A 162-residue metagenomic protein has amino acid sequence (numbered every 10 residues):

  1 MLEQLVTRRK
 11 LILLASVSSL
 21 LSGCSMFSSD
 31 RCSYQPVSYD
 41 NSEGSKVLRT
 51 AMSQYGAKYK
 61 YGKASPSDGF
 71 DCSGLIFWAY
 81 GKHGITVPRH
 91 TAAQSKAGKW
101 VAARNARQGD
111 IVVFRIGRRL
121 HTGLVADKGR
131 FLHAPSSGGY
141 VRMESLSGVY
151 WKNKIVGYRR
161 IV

Functional and structural regions predicted by a protein language model:
M1-G23: N-terminal secretory signal peptides and thylakoid transit peptides that target proteins across membranes
R8-R9, P88-T91, R160: Short, cationic motifs built from Arg/Lys/His that form the positively charged side of catalytic pockets
S25-S73, F77-A92, K96-G98, G117 (+1 more regions): N-terminal capping segments
V37, I85-M143: ...with weaker cross-activation on analogous glycine-rich loops/strands in unrelated enzymes
L146-G148: Short proline/glycine-enriched turn/loop segments at secondary-structure junctions
W151-V162: Glycine- and charge-enriched low-complexity intrinsically disordered segments
